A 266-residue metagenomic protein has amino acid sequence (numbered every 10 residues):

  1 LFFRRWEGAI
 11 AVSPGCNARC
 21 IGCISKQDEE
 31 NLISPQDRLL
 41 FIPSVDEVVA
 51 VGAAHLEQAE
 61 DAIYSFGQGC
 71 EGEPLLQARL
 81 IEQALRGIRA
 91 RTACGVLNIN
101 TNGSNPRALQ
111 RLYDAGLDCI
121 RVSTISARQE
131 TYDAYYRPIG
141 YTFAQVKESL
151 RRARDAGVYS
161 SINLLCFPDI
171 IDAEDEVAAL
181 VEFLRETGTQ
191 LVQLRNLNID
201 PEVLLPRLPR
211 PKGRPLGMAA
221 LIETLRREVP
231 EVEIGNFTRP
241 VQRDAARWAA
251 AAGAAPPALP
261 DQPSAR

Functional and structural regions predicted by a protein language model:
L1, A178-R266: Auxiliary Fe-S-binding modules of radical SAM enzymes
E7, Q27-A84, I88-A108, A115-V146 (+1 more regions): Core AdoMet radical
S13-Q27: Local cysteine-cluster metal-coordination motifs and their immediate loop/turn environment, predominantly Fe-S cluster
G69-E71, N102-S104, I125-A127, L165-F167 (+2 more regions): Active-site beta-loop-alpha junctions enriched in small/polar residues
A78-C94, F143-S160, K212-I234: Alpha-helix-loop-beta-strand connector modules within alpha/beta enzyme cores
R107-L112, D169-E186: Catalytic cores of alpha/beta
A115, A156, E186-T187: Structural motif
R137-I139, S149-E176: Conserved strand-turn element in the central/C-terminal portion of the radical SAM core barrel that lines
